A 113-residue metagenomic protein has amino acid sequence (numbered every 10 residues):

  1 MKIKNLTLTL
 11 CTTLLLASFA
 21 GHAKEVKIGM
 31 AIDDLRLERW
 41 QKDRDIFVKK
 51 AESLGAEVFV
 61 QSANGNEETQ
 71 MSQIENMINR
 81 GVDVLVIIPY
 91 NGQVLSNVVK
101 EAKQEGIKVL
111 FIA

Functional and structural regions predicted by a protein language model:
K2-N5, L15, F19-A113: A residue-level marker of the well-folded mature domains of exported/periplasmic proteins
